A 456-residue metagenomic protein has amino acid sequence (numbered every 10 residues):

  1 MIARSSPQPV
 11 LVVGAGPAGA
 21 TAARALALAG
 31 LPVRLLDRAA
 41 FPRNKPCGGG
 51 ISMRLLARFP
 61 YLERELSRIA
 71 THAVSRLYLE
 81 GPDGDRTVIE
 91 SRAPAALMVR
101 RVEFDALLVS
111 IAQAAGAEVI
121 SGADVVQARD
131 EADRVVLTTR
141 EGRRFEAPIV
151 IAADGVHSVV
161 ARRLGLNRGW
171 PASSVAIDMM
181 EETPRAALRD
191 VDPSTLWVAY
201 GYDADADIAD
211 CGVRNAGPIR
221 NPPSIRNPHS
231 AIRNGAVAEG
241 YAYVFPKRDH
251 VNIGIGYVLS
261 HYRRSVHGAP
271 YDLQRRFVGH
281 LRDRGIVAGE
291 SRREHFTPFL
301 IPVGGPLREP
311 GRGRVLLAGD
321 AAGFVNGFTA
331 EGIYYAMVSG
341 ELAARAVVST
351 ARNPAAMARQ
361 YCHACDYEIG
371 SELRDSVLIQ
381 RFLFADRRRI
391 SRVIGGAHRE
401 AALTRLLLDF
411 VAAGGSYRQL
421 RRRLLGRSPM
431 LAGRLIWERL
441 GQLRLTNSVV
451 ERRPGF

Functional and structural regions predicted by a protein language model:
I2-A18: Beta1/beta-strand and adjacent pyrophosphate-binding region of the FAD-binding site in flavoprotein oxidoreductases
A18, F41, H157: Conserved Rossmann-like nucleotide-cofactor binding loop
A27-P46: Glycine-rich FAD pyrophosphate-binding loop
A29, I111-D210, R220, R226-A288 (+1 more regions): Predominantly flavin-linked oxidoreductase catalytic cores and closely associated redox partners
P42-Y78: N-terminal FAD cofactor-binding segment of flavoenzymes
A57, Y61, L66, G84-D105: Dinucleotide-binding Rossmann-like beta1-alpha1 core, especially the glycine-rich loop that anchors the ADP
Q127, D207, L259-A346, A355: FAD/FMN-dependent oxidoreductases across multiple families
V348-F456: C-terminal helical "tail/cap" subdomain of flavin- and related membrane-associated enzymes
